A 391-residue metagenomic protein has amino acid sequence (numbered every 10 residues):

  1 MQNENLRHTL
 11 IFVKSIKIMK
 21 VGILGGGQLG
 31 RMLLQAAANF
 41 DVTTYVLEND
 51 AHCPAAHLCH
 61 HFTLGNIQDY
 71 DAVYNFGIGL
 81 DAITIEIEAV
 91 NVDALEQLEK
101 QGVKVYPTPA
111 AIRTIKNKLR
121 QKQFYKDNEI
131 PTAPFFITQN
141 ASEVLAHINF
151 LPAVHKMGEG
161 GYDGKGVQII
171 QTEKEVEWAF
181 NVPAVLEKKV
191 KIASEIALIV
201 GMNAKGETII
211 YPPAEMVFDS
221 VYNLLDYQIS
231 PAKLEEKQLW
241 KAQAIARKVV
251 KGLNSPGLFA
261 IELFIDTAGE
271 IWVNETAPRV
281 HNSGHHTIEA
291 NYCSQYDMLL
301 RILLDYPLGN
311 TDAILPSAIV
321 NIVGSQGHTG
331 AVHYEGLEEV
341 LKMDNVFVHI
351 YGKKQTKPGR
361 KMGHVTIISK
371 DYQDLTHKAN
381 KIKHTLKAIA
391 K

Functional and structural regions predicted by a protein language model:
Q2-E4, L10-A111, I115-K116: ATP-binding N-terminal substructure of ATP-dependent carboxylate-amine bond-forming enzymes
H8-T9, K14-K17, R301-K391: Peripheral (often C-terminal) accessory segments that flank ATP-dependent C-N-forming ligase machineries
A55-A56, E159, T356-R360: Short, flexible turn/loop "capping" segments at secondary-structure junctions
N66-Y70, V92, A141-S142, E173 (+1 more regions): Structural motif corresponding to alpha-helix initiation and N-cap regions
I112-V249, A379, K383: Active-site nucleotide/adenylate-binding loops and adjacent lid/helix of ATP-dependent enzymes
F180-L234, L239-V273, A277-H285, D297-N310 (+2 more regions): Phosphate-binding core of ATP-grasp and ATP-grasp-like enzymes
I288: A conserved FAD-binding loop/helix module that cradles the flavin
